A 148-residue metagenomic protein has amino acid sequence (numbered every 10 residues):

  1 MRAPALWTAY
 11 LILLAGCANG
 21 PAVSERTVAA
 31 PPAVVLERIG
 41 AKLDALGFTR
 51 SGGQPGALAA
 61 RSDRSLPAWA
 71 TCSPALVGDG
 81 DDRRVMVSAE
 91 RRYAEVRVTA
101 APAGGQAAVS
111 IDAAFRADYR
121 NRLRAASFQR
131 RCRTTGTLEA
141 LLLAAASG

Functional and structural regions predicted by a protein language model:
M1-W7: Bacterial N-terminal signal peptides that target proteins for export
L13-G16: C-terminal motif of bacterial Sec signal peptides marking the signal peptidase cleavage site
A18-G148: Ser/Thr-rich, low-complexity intrinsically disordered terminal regions
